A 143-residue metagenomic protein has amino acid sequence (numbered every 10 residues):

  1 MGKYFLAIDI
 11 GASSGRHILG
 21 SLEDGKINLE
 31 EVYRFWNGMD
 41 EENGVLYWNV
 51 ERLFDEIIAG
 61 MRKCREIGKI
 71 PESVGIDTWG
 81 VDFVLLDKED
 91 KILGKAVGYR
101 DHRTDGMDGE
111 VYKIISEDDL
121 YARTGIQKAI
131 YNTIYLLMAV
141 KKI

Functional and structural regions predicted by a protein language model:
M1-K95, A122: N-terminal glycine/serine-rich phosphate-binding loop of ATP-dependent small-molecule kinases, especially carbohydrate
L22-E23, K141-I143: Intrinsically disordered, low-complexity boundary segments flanking structured domains
V84-K142: Glycine-rich phosphate-binding loop and adjoining helix at the ATP-binding site of ATP-dependent phosphoryl-transfer
